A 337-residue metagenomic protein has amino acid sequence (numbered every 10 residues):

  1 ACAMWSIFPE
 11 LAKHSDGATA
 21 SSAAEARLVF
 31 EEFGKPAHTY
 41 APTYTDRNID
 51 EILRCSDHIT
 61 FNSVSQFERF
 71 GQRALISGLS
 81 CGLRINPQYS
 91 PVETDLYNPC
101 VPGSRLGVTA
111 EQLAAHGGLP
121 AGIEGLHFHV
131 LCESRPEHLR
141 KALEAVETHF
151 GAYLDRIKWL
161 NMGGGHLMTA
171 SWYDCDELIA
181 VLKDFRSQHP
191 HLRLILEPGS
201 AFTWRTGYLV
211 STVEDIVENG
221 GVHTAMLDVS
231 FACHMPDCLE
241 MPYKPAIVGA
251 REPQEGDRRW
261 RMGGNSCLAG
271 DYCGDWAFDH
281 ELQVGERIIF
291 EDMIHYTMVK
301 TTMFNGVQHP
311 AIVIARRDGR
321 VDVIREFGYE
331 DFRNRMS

Functional and structural regions predicted by a protein language model:
A1-W159, V181-D184: Active-site-proximal beta-alpha core segment in soluble small-molecule metabolic enzymes
P9, R135-K141, T169-L178, R205-D215 (+1 more regions): Short glycine/threonine-rich loop-to-helix capping motif typified by GTGT followed within a few residues by an Asp-Pro
E51, G71-R73, V92-N98, H138-L139 (+4 more regions): Short acidic, glycine/serine/threonine-rich loops at helix termini
Y89-P91, C132, M168, F202 (+1 more regions): Feature marks short, surface-exposed loop/turn motifs that line or immediately flank catalytic pockets and channel
V130-L131, L160-T169, P198-A201: Glycine-rich beta-strand-to-loop/alpha-helix junction loops that act as flexible
C175-V181, R186-Q188: Helical (often loop-to-helix) elements that flank the catalytic cores of nucleotide-handling enzymes
V181, R193-S337: Charged (often Lys/Glu-rich) extended helix/loop segments that serve as interaction or gating elements
